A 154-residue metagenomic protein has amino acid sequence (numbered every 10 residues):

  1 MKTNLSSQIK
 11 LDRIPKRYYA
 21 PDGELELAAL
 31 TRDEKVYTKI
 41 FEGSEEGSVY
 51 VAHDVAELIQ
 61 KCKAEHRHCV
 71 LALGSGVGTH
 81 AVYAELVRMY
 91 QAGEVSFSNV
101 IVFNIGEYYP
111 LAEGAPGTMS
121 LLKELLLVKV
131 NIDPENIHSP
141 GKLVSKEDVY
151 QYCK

Functional and structural regions predicted by a protein language model:
K2-V70: N-terminal glycine-/serine-/threonine-rich phosphate-binding loop
P21-K35, V95-K154: Ligand-binding beta-strand-loop-alpha-helix segment within the catalytic cores of soluble metabolic enzymes
F41-G43, G74-G76, I105: Acidic/polar N-terminal loop/beta-strand segments that form early-domain functional surfaces
S48, S75-T79, A115, M119: Generic structural signal for well-ordered secondary structure
V51, A81-L86, E113-A115: Short, glycine/acidic-enriched capping/hinge loops at junctions between secondary-structure elements
A52-K63, V87, Q91, K123-L127 (+1 more regions): Generic structural signal for well-ordered alpha-helical scaffold segments
V55, V77-T79, A84-E85, V102 (+2 more regions): A broadly structural signal marking compact, well-ordered functional cores that mediate small-ligand/cofactor/substrate
E65-A92: Glycine-rich N-terminal segment of FAD-binding domains in flavoprotein oxidoreductases, spanning the beta-loop-helix
